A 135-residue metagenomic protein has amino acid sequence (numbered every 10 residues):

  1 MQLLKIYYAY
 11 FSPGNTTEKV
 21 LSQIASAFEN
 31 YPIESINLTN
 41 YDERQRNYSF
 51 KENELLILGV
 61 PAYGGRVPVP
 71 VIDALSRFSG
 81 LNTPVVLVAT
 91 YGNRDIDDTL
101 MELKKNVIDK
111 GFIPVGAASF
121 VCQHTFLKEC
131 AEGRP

Functional and structural regions predicted by a protein language model:
M1-P135: FMN-binding flavodoxin-like domain, especially the glycine-rich phosphate-binding loop
